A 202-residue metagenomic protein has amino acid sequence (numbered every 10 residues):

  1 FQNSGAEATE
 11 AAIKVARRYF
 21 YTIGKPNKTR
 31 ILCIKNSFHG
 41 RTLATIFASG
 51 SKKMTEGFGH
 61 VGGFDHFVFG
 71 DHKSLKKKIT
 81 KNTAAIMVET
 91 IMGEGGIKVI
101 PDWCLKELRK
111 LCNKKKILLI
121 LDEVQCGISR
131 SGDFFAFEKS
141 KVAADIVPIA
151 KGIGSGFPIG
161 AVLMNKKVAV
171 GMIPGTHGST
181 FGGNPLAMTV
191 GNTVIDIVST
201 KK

Functional and structural regions predicted by a protein language model:
F1-K202: Conserved N-terminal phosphate-binding loop of PLP-dependent enzymes in the Aspartate aminotransferase
